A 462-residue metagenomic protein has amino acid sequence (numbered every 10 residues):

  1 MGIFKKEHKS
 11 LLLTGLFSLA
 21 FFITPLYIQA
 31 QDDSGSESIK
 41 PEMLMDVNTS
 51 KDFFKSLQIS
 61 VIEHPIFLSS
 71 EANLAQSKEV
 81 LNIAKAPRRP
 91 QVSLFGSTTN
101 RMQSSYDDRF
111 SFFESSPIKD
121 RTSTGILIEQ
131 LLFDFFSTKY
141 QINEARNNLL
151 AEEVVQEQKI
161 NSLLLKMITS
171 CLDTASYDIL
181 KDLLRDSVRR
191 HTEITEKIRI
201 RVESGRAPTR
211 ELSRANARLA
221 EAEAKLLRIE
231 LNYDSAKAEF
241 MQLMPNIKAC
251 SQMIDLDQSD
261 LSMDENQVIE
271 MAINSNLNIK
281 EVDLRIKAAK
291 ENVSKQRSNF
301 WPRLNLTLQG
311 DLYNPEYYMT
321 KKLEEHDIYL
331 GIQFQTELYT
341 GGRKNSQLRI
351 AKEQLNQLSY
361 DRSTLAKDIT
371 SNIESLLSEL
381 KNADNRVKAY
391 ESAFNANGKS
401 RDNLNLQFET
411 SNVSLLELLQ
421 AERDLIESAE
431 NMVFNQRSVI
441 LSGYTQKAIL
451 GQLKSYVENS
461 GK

Functional and structural regions predicted by a protein language model:
G2-I3, S10, D32-E37, M43-K51 (+6 more regions): Periplasmic alpha-helical coiled-coil/stalk elements that build and connect Gram-negative outer-membrane
T14-T24: Bacterial N-terminal signal peptides
T24-A30: Sec/Tat signal peptide C-region and signal peptidase I cleavage site
A30-S93, Q103, P208, M244-K287 (+5 more regions): Bacterial Sec-pathway N-terminal export signals of envelope proteins
L68, Q91-F113, I118, E129-Q158 (+4 more regions): Small/polar (Gly/Ser/Thr/Ala-rich) solvent-exposed segments that form structured loops/beta-strands/short helices used
L68-P87, E129-L131, S137-L172, S176-I200 (+7 more regions): Extended amphipathic coiled-coil alpha-helical segments
T122-I128, V268, I328-F334: Hydrophobic, lipid-facing positions within transmembrane beta-strands of outer-membrane proteins
V202-R206, F408-N412, I449: A short glycine-centered flexible hinge/capping loop motif at secondary-structure junctions
